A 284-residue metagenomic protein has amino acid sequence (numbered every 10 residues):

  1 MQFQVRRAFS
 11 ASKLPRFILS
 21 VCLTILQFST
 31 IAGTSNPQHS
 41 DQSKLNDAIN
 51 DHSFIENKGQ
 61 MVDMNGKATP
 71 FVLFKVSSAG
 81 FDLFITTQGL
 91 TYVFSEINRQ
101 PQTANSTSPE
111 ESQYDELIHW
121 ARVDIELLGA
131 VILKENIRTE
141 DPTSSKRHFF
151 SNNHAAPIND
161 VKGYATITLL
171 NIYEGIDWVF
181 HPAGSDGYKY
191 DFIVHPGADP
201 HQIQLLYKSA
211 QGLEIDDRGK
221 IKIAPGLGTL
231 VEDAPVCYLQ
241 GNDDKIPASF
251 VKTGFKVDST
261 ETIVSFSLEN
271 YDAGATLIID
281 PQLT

Functional and structural regions predicted by a protein language model:
M1-F3, L26, P37, P101: Intrinsically disordered, low-complexity regions enriched in polar/acidic and amide residues
M1-L14: N-terminal secretory signal peptides that target proteins for export/translocation
R6, C22-T24, D258: N-terminal non-cleavable signal-anchor helices
I18-S29: Bacterial N-terminal signal peptides
I31-T284: Residues that cap or anchor secondary-structure elements
